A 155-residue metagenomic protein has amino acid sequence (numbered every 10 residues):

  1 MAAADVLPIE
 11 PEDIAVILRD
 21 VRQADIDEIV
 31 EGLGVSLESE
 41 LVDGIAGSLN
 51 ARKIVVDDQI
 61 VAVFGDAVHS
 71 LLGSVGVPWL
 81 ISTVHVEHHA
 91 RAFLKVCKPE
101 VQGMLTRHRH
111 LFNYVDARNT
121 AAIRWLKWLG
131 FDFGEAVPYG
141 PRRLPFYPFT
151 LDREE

Functional and structural regions predicted by a protein language model:
A2-R19, E28: A short beta-loop-alpha structural element at the N-terminal edge of CoA-dependent acyl/N-acetyltransferase catalytic
I29-N50, Q102-G103: Active-site rim helix/loop that mediates acceptor-substrate recognition in acyltransferases
S48-D66: Conserved beta-hairpin
A62, E135-P138: A structural microfeature
S74-E87, A92, Y147: Conserved acetyl-CoA binding element of GNAT-fold acetyltransferases
H89-G103, R124, W128: Conserved acetyl-CoA-binding loop-helix of GNAT-fold acetyltransferases
H108-K127, D132, Y139-R142: Conserved beta-strand-loop-alpha-helix junction that forms the acyl-donor binding cleft
Y139-E155: C-terminal "cap" of GNAT-fold acetyltransferases
